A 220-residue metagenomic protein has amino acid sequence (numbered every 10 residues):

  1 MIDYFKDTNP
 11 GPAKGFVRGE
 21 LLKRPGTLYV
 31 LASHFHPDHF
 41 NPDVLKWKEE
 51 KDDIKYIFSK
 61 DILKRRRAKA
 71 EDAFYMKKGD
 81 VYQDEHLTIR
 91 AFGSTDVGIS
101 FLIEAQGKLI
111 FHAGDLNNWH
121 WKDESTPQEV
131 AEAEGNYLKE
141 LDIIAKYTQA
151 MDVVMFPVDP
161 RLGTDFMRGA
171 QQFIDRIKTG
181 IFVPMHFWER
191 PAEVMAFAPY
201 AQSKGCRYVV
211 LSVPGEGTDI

Functional and structural regions predicted by a protein language model:
M1-F5, G26-D38, Y56-K60, F111-G114 (+4 more regions): Active-site neighborhood of phospho(di)ester-bond hydrolases with catalytic His/Asp-centered motifs
M1-L31, P42-W47, L116-Y147: Pre-active-site segment of Zn-dependent metallo-hydrolases
T8-N9, F35-F40, I62-R66, D80-Y82 (+4 more regions): Active-site environment of divalent metal-dependent phosphoester hydrolases
R18-V81: Active-site HxH/HxHxD metal-binding segment of metal-dependent hydrolases
P25-G26, K51, L87, Q149 (+1 more regions): Structured loop/turn residues at beta-strand edges in well-structured enzyme cores
D53-K108, Y208-D219: Metallo-beta-lactamase
R67-Y82, L162, F166-I220: Binuclear metal-ion centers of metallo-dependent hydrolases, dominated by the metallo-beta-lactamase
T95-D175: Active-site-proximal loop/helix segments of hydrolase catalytic cores
